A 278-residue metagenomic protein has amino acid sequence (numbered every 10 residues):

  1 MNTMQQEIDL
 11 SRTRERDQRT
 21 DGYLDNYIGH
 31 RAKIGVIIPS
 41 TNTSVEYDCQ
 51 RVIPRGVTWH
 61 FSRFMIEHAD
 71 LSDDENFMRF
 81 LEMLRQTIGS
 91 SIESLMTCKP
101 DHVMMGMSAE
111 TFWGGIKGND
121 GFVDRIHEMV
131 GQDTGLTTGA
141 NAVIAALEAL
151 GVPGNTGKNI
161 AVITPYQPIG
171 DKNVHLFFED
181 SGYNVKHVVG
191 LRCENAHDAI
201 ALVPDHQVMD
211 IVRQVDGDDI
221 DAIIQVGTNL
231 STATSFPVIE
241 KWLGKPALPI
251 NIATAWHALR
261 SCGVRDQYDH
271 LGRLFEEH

Functional and structural regions predicted by a protein language model:
N2-G89, Y166-D171, H175-P204: N-terminal glycine-rich anion-binding loop in soluble enzyme alpha/beta folds
A32, R55-V57, M83, M129 (+6 more regions): Hydrophobic structural segments
M83-T97, Q207-I220: Short, well-structured alpha-helical segments in soluble
I88, I92-G139: Glycine/small-residue-rich loop that forms an oxyanion/phosphate-binding "nest" at active or ligand-binding sites
D101-G106, A161-T164, I220-G227: Periplasmic-binding protein-like
F122-E194, G272, E276: Conserved beta-alpha
D205, M209-I239, T254-A255: Hydrophobic alpha-helical
P249-H278: C-terminal functional extensions of proteins
